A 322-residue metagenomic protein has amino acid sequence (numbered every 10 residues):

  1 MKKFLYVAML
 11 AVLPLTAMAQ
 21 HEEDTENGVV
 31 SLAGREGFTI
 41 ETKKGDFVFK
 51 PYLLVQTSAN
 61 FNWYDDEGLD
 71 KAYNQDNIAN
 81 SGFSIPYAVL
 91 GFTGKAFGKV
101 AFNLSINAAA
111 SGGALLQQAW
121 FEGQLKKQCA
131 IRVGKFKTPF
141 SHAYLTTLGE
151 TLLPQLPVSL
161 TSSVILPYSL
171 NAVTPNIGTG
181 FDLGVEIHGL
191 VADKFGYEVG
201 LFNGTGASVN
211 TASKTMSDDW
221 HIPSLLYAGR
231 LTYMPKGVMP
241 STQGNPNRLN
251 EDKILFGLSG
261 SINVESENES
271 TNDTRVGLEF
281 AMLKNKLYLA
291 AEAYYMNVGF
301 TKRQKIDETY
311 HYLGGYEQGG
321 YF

Functional and structural regions predicted by a protein language model:
F4-V7, A11, L15-Q56, A192: N-terminal periplasmic/intermembrane-space "pro-region" immediately following the signal or transit peptide
T25-V29, I40, D76-N80, A108 (+5 more regions): Outer-membrane beta-barrel domain signature
S31, Q56-F61, G257-E265: Short glycine/proline- and aromatic-enriched beta-strand/turn motifs that initiate or cap beta-hairpins
G34-R35, K71-Q75, I165-N171, S213-K214 (+2 more regions): Extracytoplasmic loops and strand-loop junctions of Gram-negative outer membrane beta-barrel proteins
F38-Y64, G68-K71, Q75-A207, P223-V238 (+2 more regions): Outer membrane beta-barrel
E198-G200, V209-K214, S241-Q243, E269-T271: A short secondary-structure junction signal
R230-F322: Detector for outer-membrane/organellar transmembrane beta-barrel domains, recognizing the amphipathic beta-strand
